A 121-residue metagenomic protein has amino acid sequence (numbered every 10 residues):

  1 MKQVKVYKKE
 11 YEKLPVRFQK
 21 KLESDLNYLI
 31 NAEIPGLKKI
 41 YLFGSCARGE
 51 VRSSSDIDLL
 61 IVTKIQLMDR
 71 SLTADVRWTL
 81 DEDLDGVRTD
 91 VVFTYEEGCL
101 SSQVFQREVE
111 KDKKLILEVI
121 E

Functional and structural regions predicted by a protein language model:
M1-K38, R48-S53, K64-E121: Catalytic core of pol beta-like nucleotidyltransferases
L42-S45: Glycine-rich beta-strand-to-loop/alpha-helix junction loops that act as flexible
L60-V62: Short hydrophobic/aromatic beta-strand micro-patches that form the beta-sheet surface supporting nucleotide- or nucleic
